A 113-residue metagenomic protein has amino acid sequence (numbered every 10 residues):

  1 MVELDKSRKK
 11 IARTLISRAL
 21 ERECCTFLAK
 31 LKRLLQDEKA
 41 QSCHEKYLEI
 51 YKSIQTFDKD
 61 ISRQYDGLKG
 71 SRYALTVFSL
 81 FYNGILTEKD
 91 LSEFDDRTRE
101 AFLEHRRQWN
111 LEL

Functional and structural regions predicted by a protein language model:
M1-L113: Acidic, Ser/Pro/Thr-rich low-complexity regulatory regions and the short amphipathic helical interaction modules they
